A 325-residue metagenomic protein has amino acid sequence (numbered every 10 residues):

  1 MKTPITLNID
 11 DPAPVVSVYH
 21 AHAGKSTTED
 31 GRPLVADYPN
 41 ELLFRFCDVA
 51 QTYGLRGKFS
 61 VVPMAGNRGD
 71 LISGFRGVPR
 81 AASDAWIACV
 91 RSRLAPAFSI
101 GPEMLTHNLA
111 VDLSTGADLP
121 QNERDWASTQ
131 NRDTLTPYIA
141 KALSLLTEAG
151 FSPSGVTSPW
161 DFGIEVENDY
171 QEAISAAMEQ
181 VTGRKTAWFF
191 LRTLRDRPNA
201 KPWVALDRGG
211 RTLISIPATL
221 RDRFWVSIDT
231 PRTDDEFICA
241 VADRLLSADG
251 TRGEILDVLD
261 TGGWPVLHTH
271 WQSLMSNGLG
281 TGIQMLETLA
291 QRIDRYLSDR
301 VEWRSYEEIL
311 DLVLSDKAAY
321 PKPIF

Functional and structural regions predicted by a protein language model:
M1, M178-A205, L245, D249-F325: C-terminal domain-boundary segment and adjacent tail
M1-P96, S144, F151-S158, V266-L267: Active-site beta->alpha N-cap acidic-glycine motif
T3-A23, I100-T115, T219, R223: Short, solvent-exposed beta-strand-terminating loops
T6, V18, G77-R80, A88-C89 (+4 more regions): Active-site-adjacent pocket scaffolds in enzyme catalytic domains
N8, K58-V62, G101-L105, V156-P159 (+4 more regions): A cross-family glycoside hydrolase active-site/sugar-binding cleft signature
P14-A36, G116-Q130, D234-F237, L286-E287: A solvent-exposed, charged loop/short amphipathic helix patch at secondary-structure junctions
P33-E41, P63-A85, R132-T136, T157-D169 (+4 more regions): Acidic-and-aromatic substrate-binding clefts and catalytic sites of carbohydrate-active enzymes
G74-T136: Substrate-binding cleft of extracellular glycoside hydrolase catalytic domains
